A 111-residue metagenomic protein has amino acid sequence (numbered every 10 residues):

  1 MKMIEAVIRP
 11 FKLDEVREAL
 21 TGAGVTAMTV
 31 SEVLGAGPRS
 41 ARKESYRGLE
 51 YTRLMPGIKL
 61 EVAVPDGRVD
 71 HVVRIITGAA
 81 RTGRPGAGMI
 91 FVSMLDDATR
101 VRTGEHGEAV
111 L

Functional and structural regions predicted by a protein language model:
M1-L111: Positively charged, small/polar-rich N-terminal and surface patches that mediate targeting and assembly and bind
